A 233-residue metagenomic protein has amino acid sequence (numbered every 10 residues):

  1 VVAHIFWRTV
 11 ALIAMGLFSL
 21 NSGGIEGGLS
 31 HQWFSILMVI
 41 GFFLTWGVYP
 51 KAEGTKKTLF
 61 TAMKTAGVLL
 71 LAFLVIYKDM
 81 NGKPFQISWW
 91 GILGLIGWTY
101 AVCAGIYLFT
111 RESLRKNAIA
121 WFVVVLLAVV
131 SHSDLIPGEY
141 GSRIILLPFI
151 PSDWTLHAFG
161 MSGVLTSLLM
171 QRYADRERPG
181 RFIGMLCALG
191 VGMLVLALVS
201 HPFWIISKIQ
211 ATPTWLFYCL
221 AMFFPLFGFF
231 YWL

Functional and structural regions predicted by a protein language model:
V1-L233: Alpha-helical transmembrane segments and their immediate juxtamembrane cytosolic regions
